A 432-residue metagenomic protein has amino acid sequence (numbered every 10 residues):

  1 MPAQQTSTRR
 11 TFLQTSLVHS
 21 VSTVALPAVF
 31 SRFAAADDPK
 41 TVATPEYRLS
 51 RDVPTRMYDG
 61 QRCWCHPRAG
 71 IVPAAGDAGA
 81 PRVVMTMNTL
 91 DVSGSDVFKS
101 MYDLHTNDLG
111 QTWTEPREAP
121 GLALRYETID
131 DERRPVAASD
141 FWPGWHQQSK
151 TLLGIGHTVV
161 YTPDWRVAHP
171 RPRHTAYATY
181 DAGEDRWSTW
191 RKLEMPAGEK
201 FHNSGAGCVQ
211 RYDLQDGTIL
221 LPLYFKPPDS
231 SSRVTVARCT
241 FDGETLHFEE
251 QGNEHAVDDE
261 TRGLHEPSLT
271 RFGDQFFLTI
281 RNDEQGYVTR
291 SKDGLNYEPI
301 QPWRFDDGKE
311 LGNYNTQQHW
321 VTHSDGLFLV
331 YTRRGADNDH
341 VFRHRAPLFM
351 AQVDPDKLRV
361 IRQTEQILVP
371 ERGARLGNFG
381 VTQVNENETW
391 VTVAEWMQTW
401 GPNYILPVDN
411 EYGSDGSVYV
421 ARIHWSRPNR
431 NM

Functional and structural regions predicted by a protein language model:
M1, R32-A34, L223: N-terminal cationic amphipathic segment used for targeting or macromolecule association
P2-T23: N-terminal secretory signal peptides and thylakoid transit peptides that target proteins across membranes
Q5-S7, P27-P45: C-terminal segment of N-terminal export signals and the immediately downstream linker at the start of the mature
Q5-T6, T15, A28, D52 (+1 more regions): General helical secondary-structure elements
T8-R9, S31, S50, P67: Short, intrinsically disordered low-complexity segments
T23, F30, G121-L122: A short acidic/small-residue loop/turn micro-motif
D37-M432: Asp-box/BNR beta-propeller blade signature and adjacent active/binding-site loops in extracellular glycan-interacting
